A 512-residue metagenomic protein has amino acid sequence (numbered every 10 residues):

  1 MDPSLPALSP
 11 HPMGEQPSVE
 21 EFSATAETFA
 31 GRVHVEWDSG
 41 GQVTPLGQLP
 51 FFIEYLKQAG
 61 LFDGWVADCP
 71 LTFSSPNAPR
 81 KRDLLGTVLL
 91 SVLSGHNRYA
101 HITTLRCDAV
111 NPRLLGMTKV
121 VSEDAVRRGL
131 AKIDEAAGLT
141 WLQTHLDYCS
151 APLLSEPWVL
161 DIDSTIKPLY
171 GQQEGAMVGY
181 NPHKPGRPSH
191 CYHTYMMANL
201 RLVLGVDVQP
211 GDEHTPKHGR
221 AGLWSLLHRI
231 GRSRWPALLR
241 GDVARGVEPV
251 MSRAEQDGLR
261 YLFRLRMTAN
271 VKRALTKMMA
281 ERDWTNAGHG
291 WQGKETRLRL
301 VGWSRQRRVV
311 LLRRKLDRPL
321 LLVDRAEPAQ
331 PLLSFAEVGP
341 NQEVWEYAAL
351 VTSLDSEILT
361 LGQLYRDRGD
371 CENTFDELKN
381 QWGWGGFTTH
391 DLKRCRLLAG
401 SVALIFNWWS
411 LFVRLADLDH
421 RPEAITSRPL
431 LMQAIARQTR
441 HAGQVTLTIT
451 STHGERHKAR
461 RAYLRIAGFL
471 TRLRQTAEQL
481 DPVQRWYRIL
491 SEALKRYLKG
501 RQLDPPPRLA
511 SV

Functional and structural regions predicted by a protein language model:
M1-R187, Y192-R232, A436-V512: Dynamic "connector" segments at or just before major functional cores
P3-S4, E20-V35, R260-T374, N380 (+1 more regions): An anionic, glycine-rich sequence signature occurring as long contiguous blocks
V19, S23, S410-R440: Conserved nucleotidyltransferase catalytic core and NTase-mimicking acidic/glycine-rich helix/loop elements in nucleic
V43, S74-D83, P340-N341, T389-L398: Structural motif
I102, I358-S401, I405-F412: Short amphipathic alpha-helical "interface-anchor" segments enriched in bulky aromatics
P236-G246: Acidic/histidine-rich, metal-coordinating catalytic segments
M251-R260: Short, surface-exposed basic-aromatic patches at helix termini and helix-loop junctions that form
